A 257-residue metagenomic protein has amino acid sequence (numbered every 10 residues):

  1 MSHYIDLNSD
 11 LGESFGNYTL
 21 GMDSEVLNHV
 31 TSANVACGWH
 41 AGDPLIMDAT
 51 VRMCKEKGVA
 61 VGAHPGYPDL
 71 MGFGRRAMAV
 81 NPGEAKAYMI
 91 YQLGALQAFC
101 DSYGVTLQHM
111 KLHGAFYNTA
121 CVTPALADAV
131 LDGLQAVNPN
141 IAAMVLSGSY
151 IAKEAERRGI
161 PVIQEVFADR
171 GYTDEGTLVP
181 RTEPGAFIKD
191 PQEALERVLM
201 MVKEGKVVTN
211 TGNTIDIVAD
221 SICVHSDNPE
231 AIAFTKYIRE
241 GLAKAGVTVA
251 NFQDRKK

Functional and structural regions predicted by a protein language model:
D10, H64, M110, V224: Conserved, mostly hydrophobic/aromatic
T19, D23, A33-H40, M71-K86 (+3 more regions): Glycine-rich tight-turn/loop motif centered on a GG-T
S24-N28, A49-G62, D101-Y103: Acidic (Asp/Glu)-rich catalytic clusters
D69-H109: Glycine/small-residue-rich loop that forms an oxyanion/phosphate-binding "nest" at active or ligand-binding sites
C100-Q108, K206-D216, G246-R255: Flexible, glycine/charged-enriched surface loops at secondary-structure junctions
T123-A129: Charged helix-capping and loop-helix junction motifs
I141, T235-K257: C-terminal domain-boundary segment and adjacent tail
G148-K206: Active-site rim beta-loop-alpha module in soluble metabolic enzymes
